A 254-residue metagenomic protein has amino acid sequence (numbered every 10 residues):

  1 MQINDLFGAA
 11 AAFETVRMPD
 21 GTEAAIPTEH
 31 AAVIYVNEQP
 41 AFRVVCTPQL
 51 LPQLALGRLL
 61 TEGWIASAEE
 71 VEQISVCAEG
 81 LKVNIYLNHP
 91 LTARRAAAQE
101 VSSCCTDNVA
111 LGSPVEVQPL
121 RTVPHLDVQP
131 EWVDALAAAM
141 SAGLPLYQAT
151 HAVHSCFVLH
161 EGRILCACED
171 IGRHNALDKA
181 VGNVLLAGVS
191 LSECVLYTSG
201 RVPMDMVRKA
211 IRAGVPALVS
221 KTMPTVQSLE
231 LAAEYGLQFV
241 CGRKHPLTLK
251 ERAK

Functional and structural regions predicted by a protein language model:
M1-S155, L159-E161, C166-A167: Intrinsically disordered, low-complexity regions enriched in acidic/Ser/Thr/Pro/Gln residues
A55, D170, T198: Short glycine/serine/threonine-biased micro-segments
R173-L249: Feature captures the catalytic cores and cofactor-binding loops of soluble hydro-lyases/lyases that act on carboxylate
K250-K254: Conserved phosphate-handling catalytic cores of large alpha/beta enzymes
